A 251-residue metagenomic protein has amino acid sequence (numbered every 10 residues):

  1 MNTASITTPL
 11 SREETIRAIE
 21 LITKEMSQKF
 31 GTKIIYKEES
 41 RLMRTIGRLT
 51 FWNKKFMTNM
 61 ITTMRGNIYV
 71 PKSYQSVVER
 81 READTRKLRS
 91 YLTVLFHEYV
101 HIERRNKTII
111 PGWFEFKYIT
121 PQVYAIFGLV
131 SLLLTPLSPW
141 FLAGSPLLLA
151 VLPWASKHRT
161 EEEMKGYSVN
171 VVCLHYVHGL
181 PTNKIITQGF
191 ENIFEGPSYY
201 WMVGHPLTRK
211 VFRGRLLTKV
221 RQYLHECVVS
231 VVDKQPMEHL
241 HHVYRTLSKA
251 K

Functional and structural regions predicted by a protein language model:
M1-S76: Auxiliary, metal-adjacent structural segments of Zn-dependent hydrolase domains
T7, I22, T120-K251: Metalloprotease/metallohydrolase-associated module, dominated by Zn2+-dependent proteases
E13, R17, R89-T93, H97 (+2 more regions): A structural signal for well-ordered alpha-helical segments within the folded catalytic domains of diverse enzymes
E38-R65, K72, L88, P111-L134 (+3 more regions): Lumenal/extracellular "mature" regions of secretory-pathway glycan-modifying transferases
S40-M43, Y74-S76, I109, C173-H175 (+2 more regions): Short, solvent-exposed loop/turn segments at secondary-structure junctions
I61, Y69-L95: Short pre-active-site segment immediately N-terminal to the catalytic Zn-binding motif
L92-I119: Catalytic Zn2+-binding segment of zinc metalloproteases
